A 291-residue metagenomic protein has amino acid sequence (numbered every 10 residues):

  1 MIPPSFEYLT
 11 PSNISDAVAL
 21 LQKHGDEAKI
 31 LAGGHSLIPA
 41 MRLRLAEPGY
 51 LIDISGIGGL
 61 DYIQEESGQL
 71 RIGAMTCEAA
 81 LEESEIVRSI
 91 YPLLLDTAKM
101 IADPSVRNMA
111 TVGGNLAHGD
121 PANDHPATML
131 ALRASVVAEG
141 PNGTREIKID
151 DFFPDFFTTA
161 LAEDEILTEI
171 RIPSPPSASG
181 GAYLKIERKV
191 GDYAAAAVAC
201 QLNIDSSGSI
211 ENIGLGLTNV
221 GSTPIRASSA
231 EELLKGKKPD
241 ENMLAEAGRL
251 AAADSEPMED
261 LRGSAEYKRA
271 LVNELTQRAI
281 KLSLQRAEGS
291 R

Functional and structural regions predicted by a protein language model:
M1-R291: C-terminal structural segment of proteins
